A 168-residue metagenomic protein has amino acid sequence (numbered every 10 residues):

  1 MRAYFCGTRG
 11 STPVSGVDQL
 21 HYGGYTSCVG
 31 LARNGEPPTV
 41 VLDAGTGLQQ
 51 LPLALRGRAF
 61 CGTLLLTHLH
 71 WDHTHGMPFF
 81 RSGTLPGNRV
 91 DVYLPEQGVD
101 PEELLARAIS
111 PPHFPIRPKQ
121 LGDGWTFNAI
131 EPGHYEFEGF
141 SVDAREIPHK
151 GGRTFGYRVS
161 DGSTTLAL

Functional and structural regions predicted by a protein language model:
M1-A167: Binuclear metal-dependent hydrolase catalytic cores
